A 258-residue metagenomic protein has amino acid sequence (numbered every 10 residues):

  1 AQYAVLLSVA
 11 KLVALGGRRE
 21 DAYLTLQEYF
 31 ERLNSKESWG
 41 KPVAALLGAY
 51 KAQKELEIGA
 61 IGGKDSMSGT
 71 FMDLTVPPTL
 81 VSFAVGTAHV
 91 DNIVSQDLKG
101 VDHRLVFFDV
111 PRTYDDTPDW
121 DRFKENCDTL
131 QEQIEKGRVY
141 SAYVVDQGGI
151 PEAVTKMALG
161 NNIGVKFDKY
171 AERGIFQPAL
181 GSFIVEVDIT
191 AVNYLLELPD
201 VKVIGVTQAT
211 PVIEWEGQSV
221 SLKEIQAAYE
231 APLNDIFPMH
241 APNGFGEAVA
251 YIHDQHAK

Functional and structural regions predicted by a protein language model:
Q2-G69: A glycine-rich phosphate/pyrophosphate-binding beta-strand-loop-alpha-helix module
E37-S38, P42-L47, G59, D65-Q177 (+1 more regions): Intein/HINT protein-splicing elements and their conserved insertion hotspots or analogous self-processing inserts
A179-G181: A structural-propensity feature for long, helix-poor, extended segments
I184-D188: Short hydrophobic/aromatic beta-strand micro-patches that form the beta-sheet surface supporting nucleotide- or nucleic
